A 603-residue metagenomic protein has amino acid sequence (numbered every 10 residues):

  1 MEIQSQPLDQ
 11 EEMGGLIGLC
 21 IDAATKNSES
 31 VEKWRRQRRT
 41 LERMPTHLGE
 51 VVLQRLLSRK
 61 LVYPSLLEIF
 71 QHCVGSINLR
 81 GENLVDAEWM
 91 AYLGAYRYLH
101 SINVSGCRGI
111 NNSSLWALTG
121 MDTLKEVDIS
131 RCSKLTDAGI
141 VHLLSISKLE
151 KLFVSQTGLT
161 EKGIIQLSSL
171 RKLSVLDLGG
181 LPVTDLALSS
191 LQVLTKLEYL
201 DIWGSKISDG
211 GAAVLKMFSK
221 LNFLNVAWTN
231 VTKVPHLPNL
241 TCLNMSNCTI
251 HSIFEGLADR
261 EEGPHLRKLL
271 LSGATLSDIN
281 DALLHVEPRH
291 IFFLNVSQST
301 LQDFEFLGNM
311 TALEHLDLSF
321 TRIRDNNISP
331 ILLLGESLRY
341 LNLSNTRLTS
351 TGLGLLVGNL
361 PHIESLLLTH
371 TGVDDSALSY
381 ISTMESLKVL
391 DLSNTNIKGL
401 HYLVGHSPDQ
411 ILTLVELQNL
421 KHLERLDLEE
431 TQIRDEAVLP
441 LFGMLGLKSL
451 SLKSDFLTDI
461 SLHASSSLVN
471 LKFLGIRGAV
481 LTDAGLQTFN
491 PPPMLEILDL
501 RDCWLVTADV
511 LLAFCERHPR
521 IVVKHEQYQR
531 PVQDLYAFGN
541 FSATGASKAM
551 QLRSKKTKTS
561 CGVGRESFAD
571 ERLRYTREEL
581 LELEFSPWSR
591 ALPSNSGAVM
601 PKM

Functional and structural regions predicted by a protein language model:
M1-W89, A95-N103, S547-M603: Cullin-RING E3 adaptor/co-adaptor recruitment helices
M13, Q410, F541-S542: Amphipathic alpha-helical segments in well-structured domains
A23, Y92, A117, T488 (+1 more regions): Alpha-helical recognition domains of nuclear gene-regulatory proteins
W34-E42, T458, A513-F514, R530-V532: Short amphipathic alpha-helical segments embedded in low-complexity Lys/Glu-rich regions
L57-S169, L188-S190: Alpha-solenoid helical-repeat scaffolds
Y92, S190, V214, N309 (+8 more regions): Intrinsically disordered, low-complexity serine/threonine-rich segments
R131-S133, V141-H142, I146-R517, H525-Y528 (+1 more regions): Core solenoid repeat modules with strong leucine/isoleucine-rich periodicity, prominently canonical LRR arrays but also
T488, P492-P593: C-terminal interaction modules of eukaryotic adaptor/scaffold proteins
